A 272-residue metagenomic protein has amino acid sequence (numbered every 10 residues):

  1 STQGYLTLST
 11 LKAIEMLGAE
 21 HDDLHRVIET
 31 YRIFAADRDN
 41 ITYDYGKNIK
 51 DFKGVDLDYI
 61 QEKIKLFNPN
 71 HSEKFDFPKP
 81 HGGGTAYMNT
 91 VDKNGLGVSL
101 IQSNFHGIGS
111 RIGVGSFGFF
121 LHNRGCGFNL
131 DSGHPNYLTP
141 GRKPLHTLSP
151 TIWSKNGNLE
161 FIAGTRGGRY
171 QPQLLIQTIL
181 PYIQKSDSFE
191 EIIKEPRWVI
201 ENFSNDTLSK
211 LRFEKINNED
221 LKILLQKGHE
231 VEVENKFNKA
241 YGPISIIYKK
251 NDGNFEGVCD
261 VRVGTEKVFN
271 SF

Functional and structural regions predicted by a protein language model:
S1, F77-H81, T139-L145, N235-K239: Short Gly/Pro-enriched turn/cap motifs at secondary-structure boundaries
S1-D23, V27: Structured, charged N-terminal subsegments at the starts of enzyme catalytic cores and at intra-chain domain/subunit
S1-G4, T85-N89, I101-G113, P150 (+1 more regions): Glycine-rich phosphate/pyrophosphate-binding beta-alpha loops
K12-L17, R166-D187: Alpha-helical support elements that line or immediately flank enzyme active sites and cofactor-binding pockets
L17-N104, S116, R124: Internal maturation/activation junctions in enzymes
N68-D76, N129-L138, K227-E232: Short Pro/Gly-enriched beta-strand edge/turn motifs at strand-loop
L96-F161, Q177, K185, F189-E190: Active-site rim segments in enzyme catalytic domains, especially the processed small/beta chain of N-terminal
R142, L175, Y182-N238: Extended C-terminal subregions enriched in glycine
